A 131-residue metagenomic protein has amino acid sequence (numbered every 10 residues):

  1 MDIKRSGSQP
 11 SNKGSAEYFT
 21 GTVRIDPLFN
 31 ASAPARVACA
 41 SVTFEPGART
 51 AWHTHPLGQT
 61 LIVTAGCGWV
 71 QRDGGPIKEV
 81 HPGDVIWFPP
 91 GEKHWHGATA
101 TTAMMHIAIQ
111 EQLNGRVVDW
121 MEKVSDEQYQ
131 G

Functional and structural regions predicted by a protein language model:
M1-V37, V117-G131: A short, N-terminal "cap"/entry segment at the start of jelly-roll beta-barrel domains of the cupin/DSBH fold
R24-P27, A38-H55: Conserved short histidine dyad/triad with adjacent acidic residue
N30, T54, I62, V80-P82 (+1 more regions): Conserved strand-loop elements at the edges of beta-sheets that form or border functional pockets
T50-W52, V70-Q71, F88, K93-A100: Short beta-strand His + acidic residue motifs that chelate non-heme Fe in jelly-roll/DSBH and cupin folds
P56-W69, D73-G74: Glycine- and acidic-residue-biased ligand/ion/polar-headgroup-sensing regions
T60, W87, T101-W120: A short hydrophobic beta-strand segment most commonly corresponding to one strand of the jelly-roll/cupin
G74-P90: Short acidic-glycine-tyrosine-enriched beta hairpin
